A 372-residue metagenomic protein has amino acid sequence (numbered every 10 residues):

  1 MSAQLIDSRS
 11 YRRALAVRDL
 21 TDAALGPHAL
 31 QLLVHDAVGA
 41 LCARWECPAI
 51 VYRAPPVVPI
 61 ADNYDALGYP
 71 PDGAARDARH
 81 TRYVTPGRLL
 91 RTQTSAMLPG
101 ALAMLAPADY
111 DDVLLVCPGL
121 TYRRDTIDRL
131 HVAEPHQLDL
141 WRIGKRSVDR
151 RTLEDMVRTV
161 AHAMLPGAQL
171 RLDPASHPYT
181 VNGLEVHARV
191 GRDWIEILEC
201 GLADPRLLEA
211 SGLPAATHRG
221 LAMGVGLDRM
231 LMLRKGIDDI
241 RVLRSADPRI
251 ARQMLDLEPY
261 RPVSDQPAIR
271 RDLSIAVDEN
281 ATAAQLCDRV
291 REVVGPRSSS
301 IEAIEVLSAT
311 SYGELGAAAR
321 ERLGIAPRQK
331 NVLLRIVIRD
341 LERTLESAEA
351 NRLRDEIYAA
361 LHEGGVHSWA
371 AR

Functional and structural regions predicted by a protein language model:
M1-H131, R142-I143, W194, E199-L208 (+4 more regions): Class II aminoacyl-tRNA synthetase-like tRNA-binding/catalytic domains
T21-G26, L138-R150, R271-E279, E346: Short histidine-centered catalytic/ligand-binding loop motif
L30-W45, L140, T152-L165, Q285-V294: Amphipathic alpha-helical segments
C42-P48, D109-D111, A161-Q169, V293-I304 (+1 more regions): Short secondary-structure junctions
C47-D62, L170-H177, E302-V306: Long, charged, glycine-rich C-terminal linkers/tails
T85, A133-Q137, V181, Q329: Short, solvent-exposed loop/turn segments at the edges of secondary structure
R150-D155, T159-L184: Extended C-terminal subregions enriched in glycine
P178-R372: A carboxyl-terminal module marker
